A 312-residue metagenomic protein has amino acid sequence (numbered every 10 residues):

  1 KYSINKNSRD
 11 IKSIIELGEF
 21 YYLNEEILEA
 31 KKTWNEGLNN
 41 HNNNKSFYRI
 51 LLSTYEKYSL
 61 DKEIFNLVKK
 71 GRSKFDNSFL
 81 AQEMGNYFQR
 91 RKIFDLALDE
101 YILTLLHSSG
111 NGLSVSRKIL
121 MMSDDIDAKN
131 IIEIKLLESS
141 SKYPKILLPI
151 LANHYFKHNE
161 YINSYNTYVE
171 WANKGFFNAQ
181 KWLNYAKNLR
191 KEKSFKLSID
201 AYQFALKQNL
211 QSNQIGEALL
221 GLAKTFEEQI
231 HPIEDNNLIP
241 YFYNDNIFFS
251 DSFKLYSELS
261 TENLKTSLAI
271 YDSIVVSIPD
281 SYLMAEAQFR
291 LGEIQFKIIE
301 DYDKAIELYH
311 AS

Functional and structural regions predicted by a protein language model:
K1-S312: Acidic, polar-rich low-complexity tracts and alpha-helical solenoid repeat scaffolds
